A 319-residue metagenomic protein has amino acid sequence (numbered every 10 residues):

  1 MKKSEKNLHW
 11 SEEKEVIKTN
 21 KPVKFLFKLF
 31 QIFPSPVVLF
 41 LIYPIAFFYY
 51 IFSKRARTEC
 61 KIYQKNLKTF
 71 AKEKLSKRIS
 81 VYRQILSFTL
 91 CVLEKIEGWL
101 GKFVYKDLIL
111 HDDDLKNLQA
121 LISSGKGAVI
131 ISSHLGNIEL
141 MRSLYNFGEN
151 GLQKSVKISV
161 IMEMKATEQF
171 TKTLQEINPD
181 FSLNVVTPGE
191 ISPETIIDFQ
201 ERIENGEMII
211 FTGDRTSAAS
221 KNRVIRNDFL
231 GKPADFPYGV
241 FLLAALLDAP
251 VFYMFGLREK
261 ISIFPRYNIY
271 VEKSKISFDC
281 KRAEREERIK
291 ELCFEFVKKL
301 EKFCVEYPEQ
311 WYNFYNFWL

Functional and structural regions predicted by a protein language model:
K2-N137, Q175: Membrane-anchoring hydrophobic helices of lipid-metabolizing enzymes
E13, F47-F48, V104-Y105, I161-M162 (+3 more regions): Short, contiguous strand/loop micro-motifs
D107-H111, T167, G189-P193, P233-A234 (+1 more regions): A conditional alpha-helix N-cap/helix-loop micro-motif detector
D113, I161-E163, V186-P188, E272-S274 (+1 more regions): Conserved beta-strand termini and adjacent loop/short-helix elements that scaffold enzyme active sites in alpha/beta
S124-E190, A219-R223: Catalytic core of membrane glycerolipid acyltransferases/transacylases, capturing the structured, soluble-facing
F147, E176, D180, P193-L319: Non-catalytic C-terminal accessory region of glycerolipid acyltransferases and related lyso-lipid remodeling enzymes
